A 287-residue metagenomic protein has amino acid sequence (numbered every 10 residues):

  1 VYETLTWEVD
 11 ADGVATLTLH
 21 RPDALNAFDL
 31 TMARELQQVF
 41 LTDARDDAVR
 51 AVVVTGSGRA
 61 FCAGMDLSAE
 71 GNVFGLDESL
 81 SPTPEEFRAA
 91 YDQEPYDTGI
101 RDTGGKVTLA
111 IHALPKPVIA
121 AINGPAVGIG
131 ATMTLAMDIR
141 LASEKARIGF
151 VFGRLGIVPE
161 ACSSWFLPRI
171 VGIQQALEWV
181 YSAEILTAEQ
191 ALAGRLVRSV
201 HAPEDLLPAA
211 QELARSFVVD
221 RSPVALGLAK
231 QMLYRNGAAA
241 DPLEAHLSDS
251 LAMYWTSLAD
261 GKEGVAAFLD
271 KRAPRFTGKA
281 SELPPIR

Functional and structural regions predicted by a protein language model:
V1-L5, A266-R287: Terminal low-complexity tails and localization/encapsulation signals of metabolic enzymes
V1-R59, G71-G75, P285-I286: Conserved CoA-thioester-binding segment of acyl-CoA-metabolizing enzymes
L17, R21, E35-L36, V54 (+7 more regions): Terminal peptide-recognition signature
P22, L141-A146, V197-H246, R275-R287: C-terminal long alpha-helix characteristic of the crotonase
G56-A110, A126, G156, A240: Glycine- (often His-adjacent) and acidic-residue-rich active-site loop that binds/positions the CoA thioester
R59-A63, S68, V127-G128, G149 (+3 more regions): Short, active-site-adjacent cap segments at secondary-structure transitions
K106-L114, A121, V127-V180, G194 (+1 more regions): CoA-thioester-processing core
C162-G194, Q211-D270: Crotonase-superfamily enoyl-CoA hydratase/isomerase domain that binds and transforms CoA-thioester intermediates
